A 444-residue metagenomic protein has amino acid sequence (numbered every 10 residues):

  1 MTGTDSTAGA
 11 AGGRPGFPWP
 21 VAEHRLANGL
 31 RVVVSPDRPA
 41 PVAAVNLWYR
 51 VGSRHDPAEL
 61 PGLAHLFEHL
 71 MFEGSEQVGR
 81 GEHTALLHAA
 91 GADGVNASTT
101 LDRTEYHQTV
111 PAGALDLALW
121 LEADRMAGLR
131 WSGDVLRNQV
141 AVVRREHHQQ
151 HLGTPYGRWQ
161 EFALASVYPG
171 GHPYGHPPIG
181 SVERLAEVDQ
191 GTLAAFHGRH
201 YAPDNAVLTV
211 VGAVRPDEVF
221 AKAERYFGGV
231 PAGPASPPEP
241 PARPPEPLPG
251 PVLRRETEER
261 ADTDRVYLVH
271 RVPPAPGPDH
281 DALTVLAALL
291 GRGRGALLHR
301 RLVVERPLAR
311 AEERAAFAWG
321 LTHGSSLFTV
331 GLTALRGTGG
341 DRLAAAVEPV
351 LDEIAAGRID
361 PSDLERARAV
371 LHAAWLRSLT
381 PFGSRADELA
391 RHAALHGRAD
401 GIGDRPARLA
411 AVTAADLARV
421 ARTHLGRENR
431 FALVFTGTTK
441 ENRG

Functional and structural regions predicted by a protein language model:
T2-G13, G170, Y174, P178 (+5 more regions): An aromatic/glycine/proline-enriched structural segment found at the starts of mature extracellular/organellar domains
T2-G9, Y49, E76, R80-F196 (+2 more regions): Acidic/histidine-enriched segments that form metal/cofactor-coordinating and catalytic pocket/exosite environments
T2-P41: N- or domain-start disorder-to-order transition segments that initiate the globular core
T2-R14, V207-T209, T333, I354 (+1 more regions): C-terminal regions of mature proteins
G29, D37-L87, A163, D262 (+3 more regions): Active/ligand-binding-proximal structured segments within catalytic/core domains that scaffold catalytic residues
G29, L47, H65, Y106 (+12 more regions): Buried hydrophobic packing residues in well-ordered domains
D93, Y267-R271, L290-A334: A structural supersecondary motif
R144-F162, P244-T263, V304-A309, G357-G403 (+1 more regions): Short acidic/His-enriched helical or mixed secondary-structure segments at domain edges of catalytic enzymes and some
